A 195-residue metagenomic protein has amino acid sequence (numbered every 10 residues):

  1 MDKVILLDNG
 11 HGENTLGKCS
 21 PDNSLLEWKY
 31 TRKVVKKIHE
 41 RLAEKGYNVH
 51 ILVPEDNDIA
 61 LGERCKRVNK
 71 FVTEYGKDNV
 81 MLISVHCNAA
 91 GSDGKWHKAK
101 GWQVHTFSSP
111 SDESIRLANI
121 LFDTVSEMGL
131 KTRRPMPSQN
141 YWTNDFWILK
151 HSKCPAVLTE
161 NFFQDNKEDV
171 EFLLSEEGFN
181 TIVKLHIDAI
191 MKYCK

Functional and structural regions predicted by a protein language model:
M1-R67, G91, K98-K100: Active-site histidine-acidic residue metal-binding/catalytic motifs, centered on HxH/HExxH-like signatures
K3-L6, C19, L25, S84 (+2 more regions): Active-site-adjacent mobile loop/cap segments within catalytic or ligand-binding domains
V4-D8, N48-V53, N79-V85, Q103-T106 (+2 more regions): Structural recognition of the beta-strand scaffold that forms the well-ordered cores of secreted hydrolase catalytic
G12-E13, E55-I59, C87-D93, S109-D112 (+3 more regions): Solvent-exposed loop/turn segments at secondary-structure junctions within structured extracellular/periplasmic domains
N14-L26, A89-M128: A short, glycine/acidic-enriched catalytic loop
L25-K33, D58-G62, S111-R116, L173-T181: Soluble non-cytosolic domains of exported or imported proteins
K37, A43, E113-L130, E171-K195: Long, well-ordered alpha-helical scaffolding segments within enzyme catalytic domains, especially pronounced
L61-K77, F146-H151: Mature extracellular/periplasmic domains of secretome proteins
